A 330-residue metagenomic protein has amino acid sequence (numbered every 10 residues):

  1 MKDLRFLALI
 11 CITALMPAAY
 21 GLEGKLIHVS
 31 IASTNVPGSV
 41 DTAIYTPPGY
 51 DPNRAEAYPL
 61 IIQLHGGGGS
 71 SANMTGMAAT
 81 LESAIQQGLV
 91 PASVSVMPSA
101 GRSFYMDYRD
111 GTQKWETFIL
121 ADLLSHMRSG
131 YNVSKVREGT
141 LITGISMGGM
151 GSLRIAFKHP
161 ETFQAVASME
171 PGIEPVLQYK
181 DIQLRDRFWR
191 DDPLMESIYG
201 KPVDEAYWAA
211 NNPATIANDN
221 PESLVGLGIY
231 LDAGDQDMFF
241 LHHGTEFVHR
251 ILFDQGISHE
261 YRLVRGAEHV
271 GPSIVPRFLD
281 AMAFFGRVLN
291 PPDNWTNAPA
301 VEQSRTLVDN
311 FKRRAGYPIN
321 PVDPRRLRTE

Functional and structural regions predicted by a protein language model:
M1-A8: Bacterial N-terminal signal peptides that target proteins for export
A8-M16: Bacterial N-terminal signal peptides
Y20-E330: Non-catalytic cap/lid and distal C-terminal segments of serine-dependent acyl enzymes
